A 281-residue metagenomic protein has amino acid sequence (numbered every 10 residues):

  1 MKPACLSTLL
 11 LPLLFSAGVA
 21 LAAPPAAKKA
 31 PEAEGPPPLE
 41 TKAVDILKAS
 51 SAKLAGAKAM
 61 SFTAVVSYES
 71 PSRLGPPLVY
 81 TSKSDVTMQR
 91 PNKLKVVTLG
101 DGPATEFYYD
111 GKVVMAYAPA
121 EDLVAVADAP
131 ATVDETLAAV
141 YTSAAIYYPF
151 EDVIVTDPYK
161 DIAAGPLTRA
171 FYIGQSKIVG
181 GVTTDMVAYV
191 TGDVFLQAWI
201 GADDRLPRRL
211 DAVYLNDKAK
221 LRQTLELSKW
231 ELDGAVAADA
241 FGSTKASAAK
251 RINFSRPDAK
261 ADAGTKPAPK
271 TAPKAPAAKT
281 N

Functional and structural regions predicted by a protein language model:
M1-C5: Positively charged n-region of N-terminal signal peptides that target proteins for export
T8-G18: Bacterial N-terminal signal peptides
A22-T41, S247, R251-N281: Compositionally biased, proline/threonine/alanine/serine-rich low-complexity intrinsically disordered stretches
A23-K29, T87-E151, K218-Q223: An acidic-aromatic
A23-V44, V65-T81, Y117, E135-Y141 (+6 more regions): Mature-chain termini and adjacent capping regions
E32, P38-L123, L196: N-terminal mature ectodomain segment of secretory-pathway/periplasmic proteins
P38-T41, V65, M115-A116, G165-S255: Gly/Pro-enriched, hydrophobic low-complexity segments that function as extracytoplasmic propeptides/linkers
I46-A55, I154-K160, D211-Y214: Intrinsically disordered, low-complexity boundary segments flanking structured domains
